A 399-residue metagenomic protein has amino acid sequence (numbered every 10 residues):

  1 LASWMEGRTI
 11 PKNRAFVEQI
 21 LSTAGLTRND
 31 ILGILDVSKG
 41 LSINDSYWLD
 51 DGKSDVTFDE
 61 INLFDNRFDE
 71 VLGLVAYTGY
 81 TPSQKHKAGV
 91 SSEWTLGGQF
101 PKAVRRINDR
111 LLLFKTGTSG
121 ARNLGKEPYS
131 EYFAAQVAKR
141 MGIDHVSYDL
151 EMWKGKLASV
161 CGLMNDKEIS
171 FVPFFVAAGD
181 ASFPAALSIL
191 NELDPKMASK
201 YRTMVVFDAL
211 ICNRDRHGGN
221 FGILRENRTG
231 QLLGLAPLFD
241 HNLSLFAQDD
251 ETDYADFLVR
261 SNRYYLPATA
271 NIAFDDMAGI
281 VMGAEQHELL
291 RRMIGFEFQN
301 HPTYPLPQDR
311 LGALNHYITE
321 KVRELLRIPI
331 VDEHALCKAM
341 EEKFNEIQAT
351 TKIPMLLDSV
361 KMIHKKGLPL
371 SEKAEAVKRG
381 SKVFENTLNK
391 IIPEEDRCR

Functional and structural regions predicted by a protein language model:
L1-V206, L210-C212, G218, I223-K361 (+3 more regions): Phosphate/dinucleotide-binding and metal-coordinating scaffold of catalytic cores in nucleotide-dependent enzymes
